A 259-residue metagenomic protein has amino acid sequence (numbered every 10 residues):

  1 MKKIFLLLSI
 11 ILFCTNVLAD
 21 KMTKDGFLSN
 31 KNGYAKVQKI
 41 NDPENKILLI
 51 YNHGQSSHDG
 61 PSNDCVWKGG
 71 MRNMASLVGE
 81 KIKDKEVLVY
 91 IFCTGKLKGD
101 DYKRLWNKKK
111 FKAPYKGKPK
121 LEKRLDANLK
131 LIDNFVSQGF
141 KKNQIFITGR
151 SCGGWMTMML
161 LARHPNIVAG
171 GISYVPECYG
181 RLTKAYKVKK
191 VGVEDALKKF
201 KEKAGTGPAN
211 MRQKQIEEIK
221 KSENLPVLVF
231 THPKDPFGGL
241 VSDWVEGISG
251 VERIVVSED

Functional and structural regions predicted by a protein language model:
I4-F13: Sec-dependent N-terminal signal peptides
V17-I47, A185-K198: A domain-start/cap signature at the N-terminus of enzymes
D42-G79: Short, surface-exposed "cap/lid" segments of acyl-processing enzymes
I82-K103: Conserved alpha/beta-hydrolase
L105-Q138: Alpha/beta-hydrolase active-site loop
N134, N143-V191: Primarily recognizes the serine-hydrolase "nucleophile elbow" in alpha/beta-hydrolase and SGNH/GDSL folds
P176-R253: The feature captures the conserved acid-bearing segment of alpha/beta-hydrolase catalytic domains
V256-D259: Histidine-bearing beta->alpha loop at or near hydrolase active sites
